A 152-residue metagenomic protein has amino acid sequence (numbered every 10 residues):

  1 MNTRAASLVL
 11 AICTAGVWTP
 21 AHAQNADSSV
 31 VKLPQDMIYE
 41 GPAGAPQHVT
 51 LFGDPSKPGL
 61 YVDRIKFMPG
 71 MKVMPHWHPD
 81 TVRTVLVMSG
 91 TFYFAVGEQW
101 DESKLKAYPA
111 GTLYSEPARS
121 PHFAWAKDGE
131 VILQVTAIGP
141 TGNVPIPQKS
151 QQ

Functional and structural regions predicted by a protein language model:
M1-A5: Positively charged n-region of N-terminal signal peptides that target proteins for export
S7-V17: Bacterial N-terminal signal peptides
A21-R64, Q148-Q152: A short, N-terminal "cap"/entry segment at the start of jelly-roll beta-barrel domains of the cupin/DSBH fold
L51, G111, L133: Divalent metal-coordination and catalytic microenvironments
D54-S56, E98-R119: Short acidic-glycine-tyrosine-enriched beta hairpin
Y61-D80, L113, P117-R119: Conserved short histidine dyad/triad with adjacent acidic residue
M68-M71, H78-Q99: Glycine- and acidic-residue-biased ligand/ion/polar-headgroup-sensing regions
S103, F123-Q152: Double-stranded beta-helix
